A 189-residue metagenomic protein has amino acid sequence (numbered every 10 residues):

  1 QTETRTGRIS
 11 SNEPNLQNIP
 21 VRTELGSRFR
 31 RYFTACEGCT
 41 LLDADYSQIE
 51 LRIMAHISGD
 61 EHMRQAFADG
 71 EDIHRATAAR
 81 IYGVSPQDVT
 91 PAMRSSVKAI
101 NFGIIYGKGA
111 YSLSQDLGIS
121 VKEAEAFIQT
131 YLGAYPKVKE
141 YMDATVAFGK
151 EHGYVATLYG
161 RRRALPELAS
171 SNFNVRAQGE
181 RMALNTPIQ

Functional and structural regions predicted by a protein language model:
Q1-Q189: Conserved catalytic core of nucleotide polymerization and phosphodiester-bond processing enzymes
